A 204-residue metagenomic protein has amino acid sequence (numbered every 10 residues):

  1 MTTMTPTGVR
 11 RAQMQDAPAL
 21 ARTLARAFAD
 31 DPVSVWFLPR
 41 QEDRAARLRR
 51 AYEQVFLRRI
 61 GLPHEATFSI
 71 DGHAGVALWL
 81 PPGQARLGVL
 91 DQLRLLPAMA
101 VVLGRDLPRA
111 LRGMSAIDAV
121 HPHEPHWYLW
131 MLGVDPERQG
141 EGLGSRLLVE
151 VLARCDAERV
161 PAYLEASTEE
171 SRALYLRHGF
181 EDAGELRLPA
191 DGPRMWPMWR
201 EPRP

Functional and structural regions predicted by a protein language model:
G8-R22, R26: A short beta-loop-alpha structural element at the N-terminal edge of CoA-dependent acyl/N-acetyltransferase catalytic
D31-Q54: Conserved GNAT-fold acetyl-CoA-binding loop/helix
R47-F68, P122-Y128: A short helix-loop-beta-strand connector motif used in the catalytic cores of GNAT acetyltransferases and, in some
G61-W79, D135: Conserved beta-hairpin
V76-G133, Q139, P189-P193: Conserved acyl-donor/pantetheine-binding loop and adjacent beta-alpha core of acyl/acetyltransferases and related
P125-Y128, R154-S167: Conserved GNAT acetyl-CoA-binding A-motif
G140-A153, R177: Conserved acetyl-CoA-binding loop-helix of GNAT-fold acetyltransferases
S145, A157-R159, T168-E185, D191-G192: Conserved active-site alpha-helix within GNAT-family acetyltransferase domains
